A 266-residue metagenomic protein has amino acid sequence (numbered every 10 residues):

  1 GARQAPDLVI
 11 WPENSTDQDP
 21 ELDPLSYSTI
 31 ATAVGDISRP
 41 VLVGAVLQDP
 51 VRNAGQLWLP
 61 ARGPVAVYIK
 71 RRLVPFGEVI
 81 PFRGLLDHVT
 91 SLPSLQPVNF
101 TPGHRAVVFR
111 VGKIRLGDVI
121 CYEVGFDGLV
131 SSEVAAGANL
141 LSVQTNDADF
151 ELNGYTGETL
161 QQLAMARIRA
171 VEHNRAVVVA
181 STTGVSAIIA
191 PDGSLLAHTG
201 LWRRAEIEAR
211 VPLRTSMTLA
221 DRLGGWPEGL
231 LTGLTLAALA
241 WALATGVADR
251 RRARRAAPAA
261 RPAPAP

Functional and structural regions predicted by a protein language model:
G1-P266: Enzyme catalytic cores with a strong preference for nitrogen-chemistry domains
